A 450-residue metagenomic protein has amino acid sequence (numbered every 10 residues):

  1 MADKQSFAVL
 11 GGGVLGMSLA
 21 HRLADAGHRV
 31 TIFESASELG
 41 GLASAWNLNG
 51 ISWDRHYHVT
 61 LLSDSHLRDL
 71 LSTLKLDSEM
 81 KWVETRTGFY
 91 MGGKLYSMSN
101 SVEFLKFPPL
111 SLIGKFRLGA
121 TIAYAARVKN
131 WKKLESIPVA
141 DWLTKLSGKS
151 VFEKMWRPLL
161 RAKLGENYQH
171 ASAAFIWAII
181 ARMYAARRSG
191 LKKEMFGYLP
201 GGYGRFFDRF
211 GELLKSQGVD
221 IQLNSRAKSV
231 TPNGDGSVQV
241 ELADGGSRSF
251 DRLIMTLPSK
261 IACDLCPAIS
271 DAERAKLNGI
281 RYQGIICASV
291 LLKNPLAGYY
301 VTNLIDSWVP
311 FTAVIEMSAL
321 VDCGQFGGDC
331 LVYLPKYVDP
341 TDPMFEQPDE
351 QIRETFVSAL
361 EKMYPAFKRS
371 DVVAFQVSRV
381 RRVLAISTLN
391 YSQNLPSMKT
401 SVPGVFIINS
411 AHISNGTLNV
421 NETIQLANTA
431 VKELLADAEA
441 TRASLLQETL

Functional and structural regions predicted by a protein language model:
Q5-I32: N-terminal Rossmann-like FAD-binding beta1-loop-alpha1 element of flavoenzymes
L15, E38, K260: Conserved Rossmann-like nucleotide-cofactor binding loop
A24-L48: Glycine-rich FAD pyrophosphate-binding loop
A26, R226-E346, E350-F367, S378 (+2 more regions): Mid-domain catalytic core of redox enzymes that form a hydrophobic substrate pocket/lid adjacent to a catalytic redox
N49-W131, P158: Dinucleotide-binding Rossmann-like beta1-alpha1 core, especially the glycine-rich loop that anchors the ADP
A120-V230, V238, S249: Active-site/ligand-binding neighborhood in enzyme catalytic cores
V332-Y333, M398-G416, E422-L426: Short FAD-binding loop at a beta-strand-to-alpha-helix junction that anchors the flavin cofactor in diverse
T423-A443: Internal hydrophobic alpha-helix adjacent to the cofactor/substrate pocket in enzyme cavities
